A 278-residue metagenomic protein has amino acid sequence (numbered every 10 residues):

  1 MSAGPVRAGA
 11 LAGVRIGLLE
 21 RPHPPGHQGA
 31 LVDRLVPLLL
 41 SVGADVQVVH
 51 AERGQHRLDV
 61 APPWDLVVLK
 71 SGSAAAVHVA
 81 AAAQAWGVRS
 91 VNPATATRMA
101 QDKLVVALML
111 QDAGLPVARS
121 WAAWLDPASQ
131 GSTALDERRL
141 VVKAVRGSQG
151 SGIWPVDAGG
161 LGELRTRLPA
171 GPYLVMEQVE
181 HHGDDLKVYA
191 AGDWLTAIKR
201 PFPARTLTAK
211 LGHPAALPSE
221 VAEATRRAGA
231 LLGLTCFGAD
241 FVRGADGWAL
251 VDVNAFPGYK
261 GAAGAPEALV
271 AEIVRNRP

Functional and structural regions predicted by a protein language model:
L11-G17: Extreme N-terminal starter segment of soluble prokaryotic enzymes
E20-R119: Conserved N-proximal alpha/beta basic substrate-recognition cap immediately N-terminal to, or forming the N-lobe
W64-V68, K143, V188-A190, G247-G261: A short beta-strand motif that forms the metal-chelation/ATP-contact edge of phosphoryl-transfer active sites
G72-A74, R146-G147, F256: Short glycine-rich anion-binding loops that position phosphate/pyrophosphate groups of nucleotides and phosphorylated
A118-L140: Rossmann-like NAD(P)H-binding beta-loop-alpha module
L140, L174, T196, F237 (+1 more regions): Protein kinase-like catalytic core scaffold
S151-L232: Phosphate-binding site of ATP-dependent enzymes
R205-L250, N254, A262-P278: A long amphipathic alpha-helix within ATP-dependent nucleotide-binding catalytic cores
